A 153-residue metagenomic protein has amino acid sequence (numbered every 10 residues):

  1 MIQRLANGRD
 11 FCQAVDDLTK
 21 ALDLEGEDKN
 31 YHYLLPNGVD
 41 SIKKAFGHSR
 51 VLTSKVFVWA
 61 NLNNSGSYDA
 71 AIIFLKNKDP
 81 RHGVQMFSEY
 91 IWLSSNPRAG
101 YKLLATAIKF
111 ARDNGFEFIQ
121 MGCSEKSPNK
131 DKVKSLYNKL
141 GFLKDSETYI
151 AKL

Functional and structural regions predicted by a protein language model:
M1-L18: A short beta-loop-alpha structural element at the N-terminal edge of CoA-dependent acyl/N-acetyltransferase catalytic
D23-A45: Conserved GNAT-fold acetyl-CoA-binding loop/helix
K43-A60: A short helix-loop-beta-strand connector motif used in the catalytic cores of GNAT acetyltransferases and, in some
G66-K76: Conserved beta-strand in the GNAT
K78-E89, D145: A conserved beta-turn-beta hairpin within the catalytic core of GNAT-like acetyltransferases that forms part
S88-A99: A short, internal acetyl-CoA/4′-phosphopantetheine-binding micro-motif in the GNAT/acyltransferase core
K102-F118: Conserved acyl-CoA
Q120-V133, K152-L153: Conserved beta-strand-loop-alpha-helix junction that forms the acyl-donor binding cleft
